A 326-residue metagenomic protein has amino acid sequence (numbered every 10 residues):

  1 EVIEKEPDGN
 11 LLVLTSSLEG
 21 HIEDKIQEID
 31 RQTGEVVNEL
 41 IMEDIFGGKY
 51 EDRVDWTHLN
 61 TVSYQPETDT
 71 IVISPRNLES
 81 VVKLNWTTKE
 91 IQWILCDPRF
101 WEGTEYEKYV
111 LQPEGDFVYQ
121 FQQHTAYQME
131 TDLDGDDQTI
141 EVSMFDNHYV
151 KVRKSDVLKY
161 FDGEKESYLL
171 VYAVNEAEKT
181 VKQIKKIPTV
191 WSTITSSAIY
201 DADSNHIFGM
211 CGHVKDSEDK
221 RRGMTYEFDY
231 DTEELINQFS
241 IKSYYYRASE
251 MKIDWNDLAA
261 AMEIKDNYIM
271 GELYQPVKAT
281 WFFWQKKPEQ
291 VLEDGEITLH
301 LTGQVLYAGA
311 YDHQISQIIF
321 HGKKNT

Functional and structural regions predicted by a protein language model:
E1-F320: Histidine-/acidic-rich catalytic cores in large beta-rich domains
N325-T326: Intrinsically disordered, low-complexity Pro/Gly/Ser/Thr-rich segments with frequent PxxP/GP/PP motifs and embedded
